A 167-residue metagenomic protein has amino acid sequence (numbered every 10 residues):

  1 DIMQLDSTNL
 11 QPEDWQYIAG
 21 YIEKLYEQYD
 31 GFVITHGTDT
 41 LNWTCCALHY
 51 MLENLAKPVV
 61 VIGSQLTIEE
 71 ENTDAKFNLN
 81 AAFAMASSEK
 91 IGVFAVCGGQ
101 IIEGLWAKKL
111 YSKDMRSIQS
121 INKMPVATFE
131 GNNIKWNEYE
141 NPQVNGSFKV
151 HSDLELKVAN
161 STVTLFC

Functional and structural regions predicted by a protein language model:
D1-C167: Active-site histidine-anchored catalytic micro-motif
